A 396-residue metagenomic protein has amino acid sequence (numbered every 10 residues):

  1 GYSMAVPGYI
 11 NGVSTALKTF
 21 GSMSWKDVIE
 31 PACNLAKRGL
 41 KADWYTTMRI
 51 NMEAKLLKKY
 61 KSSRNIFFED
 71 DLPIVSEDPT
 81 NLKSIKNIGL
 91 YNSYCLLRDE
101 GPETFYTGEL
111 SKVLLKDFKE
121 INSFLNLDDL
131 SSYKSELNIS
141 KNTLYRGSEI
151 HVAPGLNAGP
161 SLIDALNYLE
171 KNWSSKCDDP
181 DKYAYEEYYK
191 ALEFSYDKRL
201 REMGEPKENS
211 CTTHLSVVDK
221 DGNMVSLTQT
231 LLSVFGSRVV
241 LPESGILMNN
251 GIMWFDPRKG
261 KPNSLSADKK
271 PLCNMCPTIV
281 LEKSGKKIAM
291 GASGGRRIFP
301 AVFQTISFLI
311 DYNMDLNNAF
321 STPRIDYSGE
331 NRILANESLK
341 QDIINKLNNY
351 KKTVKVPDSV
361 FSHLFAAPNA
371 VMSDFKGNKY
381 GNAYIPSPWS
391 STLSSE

Functional and structural regions predicted by a protein language model:
G1-E396: Feature marks proteins synthesized as precursors that undergo proteolytic processing into two chains
